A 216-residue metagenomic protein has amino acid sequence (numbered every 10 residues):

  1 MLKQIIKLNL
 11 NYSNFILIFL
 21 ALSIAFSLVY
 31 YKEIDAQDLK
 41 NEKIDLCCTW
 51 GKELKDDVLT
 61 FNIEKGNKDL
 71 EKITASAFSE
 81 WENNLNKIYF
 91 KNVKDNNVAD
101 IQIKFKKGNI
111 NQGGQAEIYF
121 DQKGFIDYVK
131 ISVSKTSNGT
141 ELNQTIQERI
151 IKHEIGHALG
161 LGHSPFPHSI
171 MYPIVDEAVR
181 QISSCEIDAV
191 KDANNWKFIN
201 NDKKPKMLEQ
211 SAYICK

Functional and structural regions predicted by a protein language model:
I5-L70, F78, E117-K123, I199-K203 (+1 more regions): Disordered inhibitory propeptide/activation segment of secreted metzincin zinc metalloprotease zymogens, centered on
S13-N14, I18, A25-K32, D121-I146 (+1 more regions): Metalloprotease/metallohydrolase-associated module, dominated by Zn2+-dependent proteases
T49-L59, D100-Q102, K106, L159: Catalytic cores of transferase enzymes with a strong primary signal for eukaryotic protein kinases
D57-V58, N86-I88, A99, K197-N200: Loop/turn elements at helix/coil->beta-strand transitions in domains of secreted/extracellular proteins
F61, W81, H153-G156, M171 (+1 more regions): Divalent metal-coordination and catalytic microenvironments
E71-E154, A158: Metzincin-family zinc-dependent endopeptidase catalytic domain
